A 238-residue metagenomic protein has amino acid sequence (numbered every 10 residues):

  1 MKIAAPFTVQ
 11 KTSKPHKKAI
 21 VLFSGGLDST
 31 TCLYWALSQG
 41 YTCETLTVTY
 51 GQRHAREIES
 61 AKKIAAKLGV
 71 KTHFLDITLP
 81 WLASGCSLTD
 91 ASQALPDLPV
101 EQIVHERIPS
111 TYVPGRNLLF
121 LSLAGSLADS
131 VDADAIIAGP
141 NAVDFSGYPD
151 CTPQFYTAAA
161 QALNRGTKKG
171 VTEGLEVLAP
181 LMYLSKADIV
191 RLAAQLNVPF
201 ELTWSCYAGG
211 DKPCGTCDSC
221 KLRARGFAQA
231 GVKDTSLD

Functional and structural regions predicted by a protein language model:
K2-L196: ATP-dependent adenylation/nucleotidyltransferase module used to activate substrates
S122, W204-R225: Local cysteine-cluster metal-coordination motifs and their immediate loop/turn environment, predominantly Fe-S cluster
D134, L222, T235-L237: AMP-forming adenylation/ATP pyrophosphatase catalytic core
T167, A228-G231: Short amphipathic alpha-helical interaction/hinge segments
A193-Q195, F200-G209: Short, intrinsically disordered, charge-biased short linear motifs at domain edges
G209-G210, A230-D238: Short cysteine/histidine-rich metal-coordination sites, predominantly Zn2+-binding motifs
